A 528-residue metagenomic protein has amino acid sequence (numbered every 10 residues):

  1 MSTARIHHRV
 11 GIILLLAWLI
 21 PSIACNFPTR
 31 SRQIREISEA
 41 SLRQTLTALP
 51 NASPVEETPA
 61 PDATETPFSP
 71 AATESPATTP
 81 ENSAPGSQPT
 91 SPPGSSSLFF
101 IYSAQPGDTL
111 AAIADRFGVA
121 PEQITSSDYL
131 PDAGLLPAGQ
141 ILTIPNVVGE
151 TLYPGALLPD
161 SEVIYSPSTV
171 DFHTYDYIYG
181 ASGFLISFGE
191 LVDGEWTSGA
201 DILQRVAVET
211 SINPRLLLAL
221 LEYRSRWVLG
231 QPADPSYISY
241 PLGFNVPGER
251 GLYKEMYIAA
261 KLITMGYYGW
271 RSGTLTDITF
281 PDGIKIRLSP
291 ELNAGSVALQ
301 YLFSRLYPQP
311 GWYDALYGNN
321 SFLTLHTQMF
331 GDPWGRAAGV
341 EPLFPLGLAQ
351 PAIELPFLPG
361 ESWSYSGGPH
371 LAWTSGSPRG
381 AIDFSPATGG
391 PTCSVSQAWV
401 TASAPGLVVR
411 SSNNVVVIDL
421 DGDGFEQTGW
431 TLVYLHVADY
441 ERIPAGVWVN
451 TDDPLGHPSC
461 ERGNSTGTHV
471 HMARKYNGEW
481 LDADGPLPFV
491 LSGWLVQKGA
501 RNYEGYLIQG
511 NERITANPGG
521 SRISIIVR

Functional and structural regions predicted by a protein language model:
T29, N245-S366, E504-R528: Non-catalytic cell-wall polysaccharide-engagement segments
S41-R43, A48-P50, P54, S83-E122 (+3 more regions): Primarily a LysM-type cell-wall glycan-binding module
A104, T109-S127, G139, A207 (+5 more regions): Short alpha-helical segments in extracytoplasmic peptidoglycan/chitin-binding modules and envelope-associated proteins
G155-D314: Catalytic glycan-binding domains that act on GlcNAc-containing polysaccharides
P345-L348, A352, W363-S403, Y434: Short glycine/threonine/proline-enriched tight-turn/helix- or strand-capping micro-motif at secondary-structure
L346, P351-I353, S394, T401 (+2 more regions): Acidic, glycine-rich catalytic/binding loops that coordinate metals and/or anionic ligands
Y365, G406, G446-P458: A structural signal for short beta-strand/turn segments enriched in small hydrophobics and glycine
V395-A445, G467-H469: Zn2+-dependent peptidoglycan hydrolase active-site motif and core
